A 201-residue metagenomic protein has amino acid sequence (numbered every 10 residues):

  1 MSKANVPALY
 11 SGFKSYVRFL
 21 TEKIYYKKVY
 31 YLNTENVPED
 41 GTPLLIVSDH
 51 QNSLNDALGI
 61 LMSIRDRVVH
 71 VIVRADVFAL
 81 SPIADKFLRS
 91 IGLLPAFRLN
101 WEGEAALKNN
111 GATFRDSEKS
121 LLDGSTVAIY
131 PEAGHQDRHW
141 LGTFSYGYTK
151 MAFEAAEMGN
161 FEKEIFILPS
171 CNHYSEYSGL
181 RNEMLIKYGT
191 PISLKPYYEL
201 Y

Functional and structural regions predicted by a protein language model:
N5-L200: Soluble catalytic domains of membrane acyltransferases
